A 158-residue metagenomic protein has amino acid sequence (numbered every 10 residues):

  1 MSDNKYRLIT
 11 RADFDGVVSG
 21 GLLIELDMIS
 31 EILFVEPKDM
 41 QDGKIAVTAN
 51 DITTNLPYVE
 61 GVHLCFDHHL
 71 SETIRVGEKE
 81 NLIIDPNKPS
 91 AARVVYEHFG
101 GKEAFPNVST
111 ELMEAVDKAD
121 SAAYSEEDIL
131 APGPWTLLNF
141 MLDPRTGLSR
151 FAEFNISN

Functional and structural regions predicted by a protein language model:
M1-L142, T146: Replace "Mg2+/Mn2+-dependent" with "divalent metal-dependent
M141-N158: Mixed-charge interfacial surface used for oligomerization/domain docking and macromolecular partner engagement
